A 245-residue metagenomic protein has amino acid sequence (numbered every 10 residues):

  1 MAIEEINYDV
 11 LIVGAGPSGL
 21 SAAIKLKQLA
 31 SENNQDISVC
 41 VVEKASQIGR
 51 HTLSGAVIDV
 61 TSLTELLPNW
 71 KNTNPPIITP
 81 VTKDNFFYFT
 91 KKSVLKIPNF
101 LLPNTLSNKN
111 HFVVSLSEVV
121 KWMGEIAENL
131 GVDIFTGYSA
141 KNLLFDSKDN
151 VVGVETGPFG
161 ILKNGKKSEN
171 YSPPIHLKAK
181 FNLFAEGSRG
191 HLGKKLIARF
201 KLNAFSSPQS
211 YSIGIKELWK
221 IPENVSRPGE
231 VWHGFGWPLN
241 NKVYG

Functional and structural regions predicted by a protein language model:
M1-V13, P17, G131-Y138: Glycine/serine-rich loop-strand microenvironments at binding/catalytic pocket rims
D9-C40: N-terminal Rossmann-like FAD-binding beta1-loop-alpha1 element of flavoenzymes
V10, S38-S46, A179-F184: Extended hydrophobic secondary-structure segments that form protein cores and membrane-embedded regions
S18, Q47, R189: Conserved Rossmann-like nucleotide-cofactor binding loop
S21-K25, E118-W122, G187, G214: Short amphipathic alpha-helical face segments that pack within enzyme cores and frequently flank/anchor catalytic
Q35, I126-G245: Predominantly flavin-linked oxidoreductase catalytic cores and closely associated redox partners
D36, K44-S93: N-terminal FAD cofactor-binding segment of flavoenzymes
T105-E128, F135, P238: Short beta-strand to alpha-helix junction loop
